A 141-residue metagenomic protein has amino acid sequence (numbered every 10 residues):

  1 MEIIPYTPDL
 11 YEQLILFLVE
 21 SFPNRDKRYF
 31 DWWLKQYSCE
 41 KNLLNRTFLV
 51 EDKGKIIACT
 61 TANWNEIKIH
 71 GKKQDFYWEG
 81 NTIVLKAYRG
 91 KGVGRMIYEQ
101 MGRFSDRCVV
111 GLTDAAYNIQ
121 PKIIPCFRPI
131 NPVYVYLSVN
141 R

Functional and structural regions predicted by a protein language model:
M1-Y37, K41-E51, I56, W78 (+1 more regions): Short amphipathic alpha-helix that is part of the acyltransferase structural core
C59: Short glycine-/small-residue motifs
W64-E66: A short acidic/small-residue loop/turn micro-motif
H70-V139: Acyl-donor binding region in acyl/amide transferases
